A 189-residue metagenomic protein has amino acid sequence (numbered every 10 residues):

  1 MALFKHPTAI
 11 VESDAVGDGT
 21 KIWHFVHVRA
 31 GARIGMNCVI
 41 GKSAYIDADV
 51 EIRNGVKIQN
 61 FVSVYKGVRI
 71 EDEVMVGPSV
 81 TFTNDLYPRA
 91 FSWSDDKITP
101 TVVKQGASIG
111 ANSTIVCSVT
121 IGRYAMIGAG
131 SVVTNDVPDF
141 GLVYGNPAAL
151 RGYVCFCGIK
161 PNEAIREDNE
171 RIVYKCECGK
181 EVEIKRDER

Functional and structural regions predicted by a protein language model:
M1-L3, E188-R189: Basic/polar N-terminal segments that are highly enriched at the extreme N-terminus, encompassing both cleavable
L3-L150: Structural signal for interior beta-strand "rungs" in well-ordered beta-sheet cores of soluble enzyme domains
N84-L86, G152, I165, R186: Activation segment
A148-R151, E170-I172: Short metal-coordination and nucleic-acid-contact micro-motifs, chiefly zinc-binding Cys/His arrays
K160-E167: Short recognition patches in nucleic-acid-associated and regulatory proteins
E170-E181: Cysteine-rich micro-motifs
K180-R189: Short metal-binding segments enriched for Cys and/or His
